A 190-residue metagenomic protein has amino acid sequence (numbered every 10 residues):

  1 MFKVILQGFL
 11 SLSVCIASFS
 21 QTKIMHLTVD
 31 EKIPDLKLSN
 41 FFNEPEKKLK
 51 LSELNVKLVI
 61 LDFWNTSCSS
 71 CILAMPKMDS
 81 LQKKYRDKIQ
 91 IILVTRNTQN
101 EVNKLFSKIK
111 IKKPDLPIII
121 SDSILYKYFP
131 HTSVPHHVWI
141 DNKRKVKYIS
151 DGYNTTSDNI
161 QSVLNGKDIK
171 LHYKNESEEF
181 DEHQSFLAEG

Functional and structural regions predicted by a protein language model:
F2-S11: Sec-dependent signal peptide recognition, specifically the positively charged N-region followed immediately by
S11-S18, K32, N97, S107 (+3 more regions): The feature marks either
Q21-S52: N-terminal "domain-start" segment that seeds a small globular fold
N55-K83: Conserved redox-active cysteine motifs that mediate thiol-disulfide chemistry, especially di-cysteine Cys-X(1-2)-Cys
L73-I111, S121-L125: Structural microenvironment flanking redox-active thiols in thiol-disulfide oxidoreductases
F106-D141: Short, internal strand/loop/helix patches that form the active-site neighborhood or redox-interaction surface
H131-H172: Non-catalytic, surface beta->alpha helical segment in thiol-disulfide oxidoreductase systems
